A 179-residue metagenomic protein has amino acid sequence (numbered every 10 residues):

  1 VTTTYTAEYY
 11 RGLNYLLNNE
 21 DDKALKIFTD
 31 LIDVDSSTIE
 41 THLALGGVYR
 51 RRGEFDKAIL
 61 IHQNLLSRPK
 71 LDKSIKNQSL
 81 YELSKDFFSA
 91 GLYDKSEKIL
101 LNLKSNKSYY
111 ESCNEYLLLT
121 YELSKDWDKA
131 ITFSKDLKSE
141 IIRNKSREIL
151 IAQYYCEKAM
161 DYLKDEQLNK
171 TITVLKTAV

Functional and structural regions predicted by a protein language model:
V1-T4, S105-E148: Long, contiguous interaction/recruitment modules in multidomain scaffold/adaptor proteins
T3-S37, G53-E54, S89, E157-D165: Alpha-helical segment of the N-proximal tetratricopeptide repeat
T6, E40, S74-Q78, S112 (+2 more regions): Start-of-helix register in tetratricopeptide repeats
